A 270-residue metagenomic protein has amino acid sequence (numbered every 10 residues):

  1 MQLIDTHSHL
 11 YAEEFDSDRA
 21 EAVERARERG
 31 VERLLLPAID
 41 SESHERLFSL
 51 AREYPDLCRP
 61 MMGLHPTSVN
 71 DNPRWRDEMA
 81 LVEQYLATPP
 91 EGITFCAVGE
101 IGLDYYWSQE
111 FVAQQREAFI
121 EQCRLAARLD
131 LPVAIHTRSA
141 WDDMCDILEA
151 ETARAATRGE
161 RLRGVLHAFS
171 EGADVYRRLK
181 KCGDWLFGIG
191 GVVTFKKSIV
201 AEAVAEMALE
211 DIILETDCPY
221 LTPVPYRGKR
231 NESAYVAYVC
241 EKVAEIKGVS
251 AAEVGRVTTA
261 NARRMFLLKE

Functional and structural regions predicted by a protein language model:
M1-E270: Mid-domain alpha/beta scaffold segments of enzyme catalytic cores
